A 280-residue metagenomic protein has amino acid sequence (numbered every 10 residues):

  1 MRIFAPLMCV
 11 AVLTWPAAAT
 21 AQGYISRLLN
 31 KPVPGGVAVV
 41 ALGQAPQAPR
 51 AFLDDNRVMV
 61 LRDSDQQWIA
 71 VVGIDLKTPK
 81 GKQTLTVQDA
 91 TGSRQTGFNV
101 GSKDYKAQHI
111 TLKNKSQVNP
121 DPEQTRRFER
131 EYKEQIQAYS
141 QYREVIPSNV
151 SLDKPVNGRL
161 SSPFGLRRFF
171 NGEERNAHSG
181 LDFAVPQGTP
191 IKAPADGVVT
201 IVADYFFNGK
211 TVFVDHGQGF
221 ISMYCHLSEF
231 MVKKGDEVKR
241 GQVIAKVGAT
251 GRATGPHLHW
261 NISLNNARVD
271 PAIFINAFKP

Functional and structural regions predicted by a protein language model:
M1-L7: Bacterial N-terminal signal peptides that target proteins for export
A5, Y24-I25, Q44, P186 (+2 more regions): Hydrophobic alpha-helical segments and their boundary regions
M8-L13: Hydrophobic core
T14-A18: N-terminal signal peptide c-region/cleavage motif recognized by signal peptidases
Q22-R159, P163: Non-catalytic extracellular/periplasmic "stalk" and linker regions immediately N-terminal to catalytic or recognition
D153-P280: Catalytic cores of peptidoglycan-degrading enzymes
